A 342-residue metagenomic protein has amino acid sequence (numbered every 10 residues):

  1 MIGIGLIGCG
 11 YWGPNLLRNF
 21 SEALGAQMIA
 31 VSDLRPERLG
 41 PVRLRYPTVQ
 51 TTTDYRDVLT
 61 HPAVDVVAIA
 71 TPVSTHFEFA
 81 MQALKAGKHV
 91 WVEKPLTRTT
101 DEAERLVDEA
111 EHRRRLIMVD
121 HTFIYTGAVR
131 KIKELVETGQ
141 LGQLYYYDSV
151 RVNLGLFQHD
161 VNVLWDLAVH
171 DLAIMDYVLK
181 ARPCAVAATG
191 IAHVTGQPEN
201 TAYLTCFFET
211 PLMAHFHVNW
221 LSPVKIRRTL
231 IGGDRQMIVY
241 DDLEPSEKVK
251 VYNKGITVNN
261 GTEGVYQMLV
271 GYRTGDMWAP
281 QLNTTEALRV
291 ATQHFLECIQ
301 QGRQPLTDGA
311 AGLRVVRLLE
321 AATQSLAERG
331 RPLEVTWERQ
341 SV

Functional and structural regions predicted by a protein language model:
M1-Y46: N-terminal Rossmann-like dinucleotide-binding module
W12, D120-I124, A128-F157, H170-D171 (+3 more regions): NAD(P)-dependent dehydrogenases' Rossmann-like dinucleotide-binding region
Q27-I29, E297-V315: Glycine- and charged-residue-rich phosphate/anionic-cofactor binding loop of Rossmann-like
T48-Y55: Conserved SAM-binding strand-loop segment of SAM-dependent methyltransferases
T53, V92, I117-V119, D148 (+1 more regions): Hydrophobic residues in well-ordered beta-strands that form the structural core
V66-I124: Beta-strand-loop-alpha-helix segment that lines the small-molecule cofactor/substrate pocket of alpha/beta enzymes
T122, R235-L306, R331-E334, R339-V342: C-terminal glycine/acidic-rich active-site capping loop/insertion
L154-V224, L230, E244, A310: Rossmann-like dinucleotide-binding domain that binds NAD(P)(H)
